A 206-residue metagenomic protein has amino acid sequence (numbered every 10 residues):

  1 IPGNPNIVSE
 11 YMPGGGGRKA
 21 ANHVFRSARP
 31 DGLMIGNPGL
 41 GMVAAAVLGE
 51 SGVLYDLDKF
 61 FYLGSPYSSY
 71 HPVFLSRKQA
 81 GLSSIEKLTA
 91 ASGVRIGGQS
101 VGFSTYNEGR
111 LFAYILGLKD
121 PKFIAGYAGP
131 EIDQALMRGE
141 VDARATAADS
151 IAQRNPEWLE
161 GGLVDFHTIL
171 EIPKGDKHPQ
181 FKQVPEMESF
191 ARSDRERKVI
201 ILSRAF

Functional and structural regions predicted by a protein language model:
I1-Y62, V101-T105, I115-W158: N-terminal (or domain-start) structured segment
L40, R77-L82, G98-S104, I172-G175 (+1 more regions): Short coil/turn segments
V43-G52, S65-A80, R110-I115: Periplasmic solute-binding protein
A44, F60-F61, S69-F74, A80 (+4 more regions): Small-molecule pocket liners
A44-Y67, P179-I201: Hinge/lid segment of periplasmic solute-binding proteins
L57-Q99: A conserved helix-loop-strand patch within extracytoplasmic ligand-binding domains of the periplasmic binding
R154-F206: C-terminal lobe and pocket-closing loops of periplasmic/extracytoplasmic Venus-flytrap solute-binding proteins
